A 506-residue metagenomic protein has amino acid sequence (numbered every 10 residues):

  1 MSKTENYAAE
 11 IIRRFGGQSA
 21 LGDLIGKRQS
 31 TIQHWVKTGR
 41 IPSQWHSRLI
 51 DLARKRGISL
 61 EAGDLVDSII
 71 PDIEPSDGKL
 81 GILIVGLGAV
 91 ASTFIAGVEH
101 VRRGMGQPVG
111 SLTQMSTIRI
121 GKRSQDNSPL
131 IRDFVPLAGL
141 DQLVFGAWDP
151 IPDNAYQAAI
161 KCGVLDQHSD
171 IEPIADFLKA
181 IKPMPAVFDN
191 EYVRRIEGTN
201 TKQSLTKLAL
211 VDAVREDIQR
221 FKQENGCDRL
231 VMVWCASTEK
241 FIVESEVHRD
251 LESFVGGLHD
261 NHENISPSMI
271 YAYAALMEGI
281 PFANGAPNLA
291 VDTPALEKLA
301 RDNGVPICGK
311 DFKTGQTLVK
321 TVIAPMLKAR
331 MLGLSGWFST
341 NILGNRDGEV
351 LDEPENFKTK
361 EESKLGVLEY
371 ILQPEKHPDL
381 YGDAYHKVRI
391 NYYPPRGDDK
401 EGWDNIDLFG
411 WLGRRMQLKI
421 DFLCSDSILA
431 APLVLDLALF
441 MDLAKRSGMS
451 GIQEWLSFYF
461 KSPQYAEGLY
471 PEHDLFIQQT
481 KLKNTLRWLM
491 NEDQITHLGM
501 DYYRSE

Functional and structural regions predicted by a protein language model:
M1-L24, D51, K55-D64: A short, Lys/Arg-rich alpha-helix, primarily the initiator
G26-I41: Recognition helix of helix-turn-helix/homeodomain-like DNA-binding domains that insert into the DNA major groove
T38, G285-L289, K310-D311, W337 (+1 more regions): Glycine- and other small-residue-rich loops at beta-strand/loop junctions that grip anionic moieties
T38-D51: Short, basic-rich loop-to-helix N-cap that marks the start of a DNA-contacting helix
L60, F282, P306-I307, G333-L334: Hydrophobic beta-strand scaffold residues
I70-A286, A290-K298, D302, Q316-A324 (+2 more regions): Metallocofactor- and cofactor-centric catalytic cores in central/energy metabolism, strongly enriched
C308-K310, T314-D379: Conserved anion/nucleotide-ligand pocket segment
S363-E454: Glycine-rich, aromatic-lined ligand/substrate-binding cores of catalytic and carbohydrate-binding domains
